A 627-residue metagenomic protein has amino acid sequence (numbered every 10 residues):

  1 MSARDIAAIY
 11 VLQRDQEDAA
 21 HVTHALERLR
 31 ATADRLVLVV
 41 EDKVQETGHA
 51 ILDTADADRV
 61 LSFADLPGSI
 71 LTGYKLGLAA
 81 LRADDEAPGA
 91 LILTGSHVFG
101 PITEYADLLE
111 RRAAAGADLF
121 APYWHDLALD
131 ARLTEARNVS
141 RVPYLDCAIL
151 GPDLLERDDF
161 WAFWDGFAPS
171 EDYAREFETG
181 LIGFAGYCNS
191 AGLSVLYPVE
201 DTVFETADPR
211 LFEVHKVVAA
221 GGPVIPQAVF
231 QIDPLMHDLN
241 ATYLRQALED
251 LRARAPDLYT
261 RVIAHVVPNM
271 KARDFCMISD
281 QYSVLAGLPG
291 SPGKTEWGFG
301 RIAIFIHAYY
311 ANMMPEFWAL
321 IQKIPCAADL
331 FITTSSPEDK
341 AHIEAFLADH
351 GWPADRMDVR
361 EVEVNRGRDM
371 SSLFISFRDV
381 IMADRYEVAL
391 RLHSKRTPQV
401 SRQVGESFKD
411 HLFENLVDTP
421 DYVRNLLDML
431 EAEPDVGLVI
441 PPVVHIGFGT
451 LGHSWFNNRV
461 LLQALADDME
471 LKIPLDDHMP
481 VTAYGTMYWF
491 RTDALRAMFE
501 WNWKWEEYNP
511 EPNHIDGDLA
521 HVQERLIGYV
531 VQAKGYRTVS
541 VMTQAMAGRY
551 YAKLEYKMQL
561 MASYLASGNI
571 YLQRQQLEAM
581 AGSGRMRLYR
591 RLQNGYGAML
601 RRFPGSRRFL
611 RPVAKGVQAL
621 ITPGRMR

Functional and structural regions predicted by a protein language model:
M1-R627: ER/Golgi luminal nucleotide-sugar-dependent glycosyltransferases, focusing on the catalytic module
